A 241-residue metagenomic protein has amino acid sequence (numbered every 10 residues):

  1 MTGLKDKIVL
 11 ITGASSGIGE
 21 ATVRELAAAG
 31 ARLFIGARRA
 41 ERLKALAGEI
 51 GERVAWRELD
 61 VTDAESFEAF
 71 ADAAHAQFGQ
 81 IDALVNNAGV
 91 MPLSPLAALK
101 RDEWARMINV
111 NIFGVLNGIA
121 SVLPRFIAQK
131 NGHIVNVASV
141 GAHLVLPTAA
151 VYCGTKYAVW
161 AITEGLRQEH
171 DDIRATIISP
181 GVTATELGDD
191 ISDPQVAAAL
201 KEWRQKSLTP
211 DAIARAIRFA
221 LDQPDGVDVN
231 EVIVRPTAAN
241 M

Functional and structural regions predicted by a protein language model:
S15-S16: Conserved glycine-rich cofactor-binding loop
A29-L46: Conserved glycine-rich Rossmann-like NAD(P)H-binding loop of the short-chain dehydrogenase/reductase
E58-A69, R101: The beta1-alpha1 cofactor-binding region of Rossmann-like NAD(H)/NADP(H)-dependent oxidoreductases
P95-L96, E103-A105: Substrate-binding pocket helix/loop in short-chain dehydrogenase/reductase
I119, T155: Active-site helix of classical SDR
S139: Residue(s) in the substrate-gating loop at a strand-loop-helix junction that position the organic substrate next
I177-P180, V196-M241: C-terminal helical subdomain
